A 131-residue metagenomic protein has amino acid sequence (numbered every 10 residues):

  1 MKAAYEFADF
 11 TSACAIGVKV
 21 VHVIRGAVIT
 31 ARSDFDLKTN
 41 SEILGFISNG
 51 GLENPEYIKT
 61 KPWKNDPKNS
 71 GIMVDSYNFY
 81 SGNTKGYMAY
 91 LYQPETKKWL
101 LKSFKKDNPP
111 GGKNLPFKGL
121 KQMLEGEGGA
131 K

Functional and structural regions predicted by a protein language model:
M1-K131: Ribonuclease/tRNase effector modules and their secretory precursors
